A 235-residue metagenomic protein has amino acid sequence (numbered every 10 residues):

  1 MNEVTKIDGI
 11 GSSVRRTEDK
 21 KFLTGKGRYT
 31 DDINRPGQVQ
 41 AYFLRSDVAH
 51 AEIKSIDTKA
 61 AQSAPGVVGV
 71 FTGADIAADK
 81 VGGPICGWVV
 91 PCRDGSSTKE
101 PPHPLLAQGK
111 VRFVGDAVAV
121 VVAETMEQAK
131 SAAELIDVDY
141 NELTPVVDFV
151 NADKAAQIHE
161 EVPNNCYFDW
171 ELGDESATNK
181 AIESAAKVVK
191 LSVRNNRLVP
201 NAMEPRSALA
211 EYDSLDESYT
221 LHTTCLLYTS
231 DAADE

Functional and structural regions predicted by a protein language model:
M1-P163, V188-L191: Flexible, low-hydrophobicity surface segments
E18, E204, E235: Acidic-residue sensor for enzyme active/binding pockets
P36, Y228-E235: Conserved small/polar residues in nucleotide/adenosyl-binding loops
I53-K54, D174, L227: Residue-level preference for nonpolar/small residues embedded in alpha-helices
K59, E127, S176, K180-E183: Generic alpha-helical secondary structure signal
L105-L106, N164-W170, D174-E175, N179-A181: Long, contiguous, secondary-structure-rich segments that constitute the structural scaffold of globular domains
T178-S230: Conserved beta-alpha junction segments in alpha/beta enzyme cores
